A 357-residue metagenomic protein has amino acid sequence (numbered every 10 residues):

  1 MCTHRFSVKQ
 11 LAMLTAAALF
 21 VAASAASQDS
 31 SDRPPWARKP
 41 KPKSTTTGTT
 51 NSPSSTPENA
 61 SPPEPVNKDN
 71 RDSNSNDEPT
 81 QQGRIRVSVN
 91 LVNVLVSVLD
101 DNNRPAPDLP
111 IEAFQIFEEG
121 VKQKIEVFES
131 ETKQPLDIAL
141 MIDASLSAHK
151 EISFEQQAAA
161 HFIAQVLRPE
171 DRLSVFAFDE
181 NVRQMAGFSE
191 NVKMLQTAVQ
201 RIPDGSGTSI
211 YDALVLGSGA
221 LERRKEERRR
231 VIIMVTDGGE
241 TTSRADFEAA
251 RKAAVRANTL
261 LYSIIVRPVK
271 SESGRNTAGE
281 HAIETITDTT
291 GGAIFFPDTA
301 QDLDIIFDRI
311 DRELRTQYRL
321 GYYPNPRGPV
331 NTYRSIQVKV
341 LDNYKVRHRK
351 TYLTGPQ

Functional and structural regions predicted by a protein language model:
C2-L14: Bacterial N-terminal signal peptides that target proteins for export
R5, V21-A25: Extracytoplasmic/periplasmic terminal helices and flexible tails
A12-A22: Bacterial N-terminal signal peptides
S27-Q357: Scaffold/interface architecture of coatomer-like assemblies
